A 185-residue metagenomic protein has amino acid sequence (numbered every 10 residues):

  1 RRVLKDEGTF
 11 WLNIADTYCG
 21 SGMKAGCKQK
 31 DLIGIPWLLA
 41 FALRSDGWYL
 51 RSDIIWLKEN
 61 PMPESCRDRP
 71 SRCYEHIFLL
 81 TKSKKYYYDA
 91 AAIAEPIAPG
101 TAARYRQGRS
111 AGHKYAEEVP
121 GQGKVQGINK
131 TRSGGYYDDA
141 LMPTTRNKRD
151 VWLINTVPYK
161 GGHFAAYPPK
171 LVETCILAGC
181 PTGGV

Functional and structural regions predicted by a protein language model:
R1-V185: Core catalytic lobe of class I
